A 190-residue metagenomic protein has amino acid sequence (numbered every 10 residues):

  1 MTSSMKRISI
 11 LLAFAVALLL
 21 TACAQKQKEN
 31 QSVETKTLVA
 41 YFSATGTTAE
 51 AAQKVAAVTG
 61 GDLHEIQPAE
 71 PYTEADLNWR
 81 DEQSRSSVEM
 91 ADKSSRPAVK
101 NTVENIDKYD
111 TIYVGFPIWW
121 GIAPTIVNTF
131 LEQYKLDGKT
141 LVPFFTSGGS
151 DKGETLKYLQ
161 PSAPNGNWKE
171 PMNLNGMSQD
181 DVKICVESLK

Functional and structural regions predicted by a protein language model:
M1-I10: Bacterial N-terminal signal peptides that target proteins for export
L19-A22: C-terminal motif of bacterial Sec signal peptides marking the signal peptidase cleavage site
A24-D110, G121-A123, E132, Q179-K190: N-terminal beta1-alpha1-beta2 submodule of the flavodoxin-like/Rossmannoid cofactor-binding fold
E104-D107, L136, S150, E154: Surface-exposed, polar/charged faces of alpha-helical domains in mature secreted/periplasmic/lumenal proteins
I106, E132-G138, S162-A163: Short, conserved loop/helix-junction motifs that constitute active-site signature segments in enzyme catalytic cores
F116-P117: Glycine-rich, N-terminal phosphate-binding loop of Rossmann-like dinucleotide-binding domains
V142-S178: Short, glycine-/small-residue-rich phosphate/pyrophosphate-handling segment
